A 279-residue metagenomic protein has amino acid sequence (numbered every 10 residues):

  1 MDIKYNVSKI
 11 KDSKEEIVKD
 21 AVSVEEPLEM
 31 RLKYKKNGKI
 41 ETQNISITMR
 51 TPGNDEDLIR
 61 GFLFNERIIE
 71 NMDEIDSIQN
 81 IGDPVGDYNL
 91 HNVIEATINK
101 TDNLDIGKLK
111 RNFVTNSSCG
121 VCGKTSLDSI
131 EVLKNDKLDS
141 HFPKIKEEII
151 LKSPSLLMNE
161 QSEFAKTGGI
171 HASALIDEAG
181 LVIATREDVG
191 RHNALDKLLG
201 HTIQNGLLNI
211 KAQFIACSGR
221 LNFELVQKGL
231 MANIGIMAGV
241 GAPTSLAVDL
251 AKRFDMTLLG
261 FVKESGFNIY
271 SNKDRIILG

Functional and structural regions predicted by a protein language model:
M1-S173, D177-E178, V182-A184: Intrinsically disordered, low-complexity regions enriched in acidic/Ser/Thr/Pro/Gln residues
L58-L63, D73, K108-R111, D136-K137 (+5 more regions): Surface-exposed beta-strand edges and their flanking turn/coil or helix-capping segments
V93-G107, T185-N193, L230-V240: Short, Lys/Arg-enriched charge-dense amphipathic segments
E163-I215: Glycine- and Gly-Pro-enriched alpha-helical subdomains that act as flexible, kink-prone "lid/hinge" or packing modules
I176-D177, Y270-N272: Short beta-strand-to-turn element immediately C-terminal to the catalytic PLP-Schiff-base lysine in fold type I
H192-I269, R275-L278: Feature captures the catalytic cores and cofactor-binding loops of soluble hydro-lyases/lyases that act on carboxylate
